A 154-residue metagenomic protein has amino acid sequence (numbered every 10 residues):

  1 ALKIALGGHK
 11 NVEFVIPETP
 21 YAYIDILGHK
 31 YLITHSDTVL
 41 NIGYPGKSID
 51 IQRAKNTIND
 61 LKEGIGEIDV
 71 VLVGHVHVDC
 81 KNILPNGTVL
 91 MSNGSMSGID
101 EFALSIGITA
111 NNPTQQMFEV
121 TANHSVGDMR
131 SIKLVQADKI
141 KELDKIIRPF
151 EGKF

Functional and structural regions predicted by a protein language model:
K3-F14, E18-T19, L27-L32, D37-S131: Conserved beta-sheet core of the metallophosphoesterase superfamily
A122-F154: A short C-terminal boundary segment appended to hydrolase-like catalytic domains
